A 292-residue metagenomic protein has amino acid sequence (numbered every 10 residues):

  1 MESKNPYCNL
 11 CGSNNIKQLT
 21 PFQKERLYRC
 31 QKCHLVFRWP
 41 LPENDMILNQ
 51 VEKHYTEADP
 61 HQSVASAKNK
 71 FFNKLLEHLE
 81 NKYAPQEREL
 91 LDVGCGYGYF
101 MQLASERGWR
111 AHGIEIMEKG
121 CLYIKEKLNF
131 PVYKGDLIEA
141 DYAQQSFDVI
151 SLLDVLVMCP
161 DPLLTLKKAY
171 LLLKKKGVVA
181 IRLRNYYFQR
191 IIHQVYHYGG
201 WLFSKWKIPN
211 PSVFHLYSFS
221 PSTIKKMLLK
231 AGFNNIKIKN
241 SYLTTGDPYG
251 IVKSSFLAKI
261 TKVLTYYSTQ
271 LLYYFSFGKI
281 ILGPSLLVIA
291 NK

Functional and structural regions predicted by a protein language model:
M1-Q145, V149-L153, L163-L166, N240-S241 (+3 more regions): Conserved N-terminal segment of class I S-adenosyl-L-methionine
D154-M158: A short His-aromatic
P160-K168, V178-N291: S-adenosyl-L-methionine-dependent methyltransferase catalytic module, highlighting the catalytic core
L171: Basic phosphate/pyrophosphate-binding loop/patch that engages nucleotide-derived ligands
